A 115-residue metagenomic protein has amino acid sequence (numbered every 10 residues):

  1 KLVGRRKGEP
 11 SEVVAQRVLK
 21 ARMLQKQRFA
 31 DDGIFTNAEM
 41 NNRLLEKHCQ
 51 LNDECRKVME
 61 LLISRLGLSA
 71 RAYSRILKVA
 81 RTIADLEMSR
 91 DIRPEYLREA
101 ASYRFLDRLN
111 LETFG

Functional and structural regions predicted by a protein language model:
K1-T113: Basic, amphipathic alpha-helical bundle interface domains used for macromolecular binding and assembly
